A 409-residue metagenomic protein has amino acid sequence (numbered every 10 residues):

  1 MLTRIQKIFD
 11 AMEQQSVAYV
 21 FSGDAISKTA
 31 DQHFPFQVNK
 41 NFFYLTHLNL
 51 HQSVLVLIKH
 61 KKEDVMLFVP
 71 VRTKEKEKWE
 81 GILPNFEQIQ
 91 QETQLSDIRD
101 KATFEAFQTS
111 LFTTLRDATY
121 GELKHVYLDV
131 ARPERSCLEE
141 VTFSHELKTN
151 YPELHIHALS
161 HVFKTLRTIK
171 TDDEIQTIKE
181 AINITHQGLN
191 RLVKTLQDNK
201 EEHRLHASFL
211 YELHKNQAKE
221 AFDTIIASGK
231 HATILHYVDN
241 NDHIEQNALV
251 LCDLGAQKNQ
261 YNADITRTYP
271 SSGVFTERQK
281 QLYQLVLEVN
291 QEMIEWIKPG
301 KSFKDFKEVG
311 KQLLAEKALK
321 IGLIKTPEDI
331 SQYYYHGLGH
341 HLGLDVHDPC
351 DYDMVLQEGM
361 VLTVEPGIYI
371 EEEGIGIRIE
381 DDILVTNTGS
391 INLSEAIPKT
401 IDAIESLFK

Functional and structural regions predicted by a protein language model:
M1-K409: Active-site neighborhoods and metal-handling regions in enzymes and metal-associated proteins
